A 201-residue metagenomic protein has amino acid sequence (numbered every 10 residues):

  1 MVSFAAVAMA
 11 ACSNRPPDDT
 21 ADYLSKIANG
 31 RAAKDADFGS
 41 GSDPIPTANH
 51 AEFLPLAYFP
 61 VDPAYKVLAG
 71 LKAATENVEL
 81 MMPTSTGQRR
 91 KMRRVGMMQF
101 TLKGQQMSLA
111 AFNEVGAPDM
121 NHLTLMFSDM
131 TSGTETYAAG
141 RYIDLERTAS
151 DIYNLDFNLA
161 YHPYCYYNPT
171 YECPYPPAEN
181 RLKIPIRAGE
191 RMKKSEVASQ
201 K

Functional and structural regions predicted by a protein language model:
F4-A5, K194-K201: Short, basic, low-complexity termini and linkers enriched in Ser/Thr/Gly/Pro that act as targeting/leader peptides
M9-A11: C-terminal motif of bacterial Sec signal peptides marking the signal peptidase cleavage site
S13-R15: Bacterial signal peptide processing site
K26, R31-M98: N-terminal secretory signal peptides
A74-A139: Mid-length scaffold segments of soluble, non-membrane domains
M126-Y161: Acidic, glycine-rich flexible loop segments
F157-Y166, E172: Beta-strand/loop-rich accessory regions of lumenal/periplasmic or secreted enzymes, predominantly carbohydrate-active
Y167-E196: C-terminal partner/receptor-binding element of secreted or periplasmic proteins
